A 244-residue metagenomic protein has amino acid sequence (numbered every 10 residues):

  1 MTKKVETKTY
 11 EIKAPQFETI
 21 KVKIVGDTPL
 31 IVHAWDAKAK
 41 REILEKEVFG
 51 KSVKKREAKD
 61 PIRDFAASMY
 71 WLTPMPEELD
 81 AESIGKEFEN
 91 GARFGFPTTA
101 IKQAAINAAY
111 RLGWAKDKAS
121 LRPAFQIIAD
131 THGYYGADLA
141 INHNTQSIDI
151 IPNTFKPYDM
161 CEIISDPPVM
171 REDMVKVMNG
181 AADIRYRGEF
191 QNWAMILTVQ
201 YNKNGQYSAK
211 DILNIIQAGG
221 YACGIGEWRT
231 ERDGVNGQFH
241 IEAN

Functional and structural regions predicted by a protein language model:
M1-N244: RNA-interacting cores
